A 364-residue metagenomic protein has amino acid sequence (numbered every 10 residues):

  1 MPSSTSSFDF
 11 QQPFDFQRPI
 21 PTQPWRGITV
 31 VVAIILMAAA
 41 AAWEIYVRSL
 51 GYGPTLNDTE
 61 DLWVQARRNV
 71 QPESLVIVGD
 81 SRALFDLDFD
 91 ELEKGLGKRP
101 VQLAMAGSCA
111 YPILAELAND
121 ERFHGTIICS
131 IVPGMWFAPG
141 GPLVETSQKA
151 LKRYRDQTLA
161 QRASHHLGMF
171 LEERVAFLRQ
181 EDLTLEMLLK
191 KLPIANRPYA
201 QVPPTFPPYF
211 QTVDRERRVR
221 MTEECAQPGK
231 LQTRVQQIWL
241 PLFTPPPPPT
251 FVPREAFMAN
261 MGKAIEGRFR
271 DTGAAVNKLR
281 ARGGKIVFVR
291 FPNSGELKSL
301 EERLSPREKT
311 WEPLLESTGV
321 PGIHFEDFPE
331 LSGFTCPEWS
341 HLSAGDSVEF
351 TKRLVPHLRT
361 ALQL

Functional and structural regions predicted by a protein language model:
M1-R26: N-terminal Lys/Arg-rich, disordered targeting/topogenic segments
G27-R48: Hydrophobic membrane-insertion alpha-helices, especially the h-region of bacterial N-terminal signal peptides
R48-R68: Alpha-helical transmembrane signal-anchor/signal-peptide segments
V78, R82-H166: Membrane-embedded segments
T146-R282: Secreted/periplasmic serine-hydrolase-like ester/acetyl group-modifying domain
A275-R303: Active-site segments of SGNH/GDSL-like serine hydrolases that catalyze O-acetyl group transfer/hydrolysis on lipids
N293-H324: Substrate-gating cap/lid alpha-helix
E338-L364: Histidine-centered active-site loop/cap adjacent to the catalytic His in serine esterases/O-acetyl transfer systems
